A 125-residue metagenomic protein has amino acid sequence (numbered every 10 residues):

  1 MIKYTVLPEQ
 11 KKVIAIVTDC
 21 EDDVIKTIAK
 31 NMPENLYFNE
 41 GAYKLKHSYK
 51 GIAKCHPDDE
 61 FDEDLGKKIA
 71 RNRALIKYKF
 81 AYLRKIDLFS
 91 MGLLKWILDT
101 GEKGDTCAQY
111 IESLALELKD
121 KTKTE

Functional and structural regions predicted by a protein language model:
M1-T124: Catalytic phosphate/metal-binding cores of nucleic-acid and nucleotide-processing enzymes, i.e., regions that mediate
